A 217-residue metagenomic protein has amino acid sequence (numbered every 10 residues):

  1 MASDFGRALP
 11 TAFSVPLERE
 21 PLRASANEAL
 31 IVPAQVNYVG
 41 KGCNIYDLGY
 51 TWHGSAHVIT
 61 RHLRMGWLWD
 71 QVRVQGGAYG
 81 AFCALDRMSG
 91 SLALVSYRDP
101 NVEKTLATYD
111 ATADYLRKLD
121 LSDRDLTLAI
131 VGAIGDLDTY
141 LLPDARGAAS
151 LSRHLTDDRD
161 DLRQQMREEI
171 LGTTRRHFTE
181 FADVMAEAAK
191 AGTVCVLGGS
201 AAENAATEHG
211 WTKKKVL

Functional and structural regions predicted by a protein language model:
M1-L30, R167-E168, F181, M185 (+1 more regions): Long, compositionally biased intrinsically disordered regions
A2-Q71, L217: His/Glu-based metal-binding/catalytic segments typifying zinc-dependent metallopeptidases
Y38-V58, L68-R175, K190-G198: M16 family metallopeptidases and their MPP-like homologs
